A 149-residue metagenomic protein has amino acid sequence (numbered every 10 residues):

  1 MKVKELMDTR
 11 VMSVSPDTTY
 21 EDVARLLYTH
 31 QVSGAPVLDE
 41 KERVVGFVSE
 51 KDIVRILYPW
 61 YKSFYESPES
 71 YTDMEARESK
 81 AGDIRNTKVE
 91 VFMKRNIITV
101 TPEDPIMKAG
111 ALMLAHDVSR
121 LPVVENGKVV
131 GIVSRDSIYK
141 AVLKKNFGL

Functional and structural regions predicted by a protein language model:
M1-V32, V37-E40, V44-V45, P68-L112 (+2 more regions): Bateman/CBS regulatory modules and CBS-like beta-alpha motifs in cytosolic regions of diverse proteins
E5, D52, S137: Ca2+-coordinating acidic residues in Ca2+-binding motifs
G46-S49, I132-I138: Short hydrophobic beta-strand motif reused across regulatory alpha/beta modules
V54-E69, I138-L149: A short, polar/charged loop-to-alpha-helix boundary motif
L114-A115, L121, I138: Extended hydrophobic
